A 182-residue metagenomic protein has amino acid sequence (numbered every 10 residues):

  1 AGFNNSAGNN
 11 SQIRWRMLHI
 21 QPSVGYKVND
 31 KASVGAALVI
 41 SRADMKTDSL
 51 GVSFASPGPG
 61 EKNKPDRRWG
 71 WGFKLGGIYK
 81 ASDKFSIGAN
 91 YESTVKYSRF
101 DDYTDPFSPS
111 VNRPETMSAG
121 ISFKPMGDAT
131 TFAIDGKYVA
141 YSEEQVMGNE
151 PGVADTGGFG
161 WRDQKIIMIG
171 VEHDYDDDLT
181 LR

Functional and structural regions predicted by a protein language model:
A1-R182: Outer-membrane beta-barrel porins/channels
